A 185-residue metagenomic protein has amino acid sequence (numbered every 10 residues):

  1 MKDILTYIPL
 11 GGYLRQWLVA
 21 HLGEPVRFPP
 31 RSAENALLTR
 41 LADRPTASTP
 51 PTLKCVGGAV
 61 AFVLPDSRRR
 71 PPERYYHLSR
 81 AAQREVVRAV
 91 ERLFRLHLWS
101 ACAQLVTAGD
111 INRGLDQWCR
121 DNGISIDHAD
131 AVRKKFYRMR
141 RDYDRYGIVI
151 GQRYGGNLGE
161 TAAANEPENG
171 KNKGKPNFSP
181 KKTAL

Functional and structural regions predicted by a protein language model:
M1-L78: Long, low-complexity interaction regions most often at the N-terminus
V87-V106: Positively charged, polyanion-binding regions of nucleic-acid-associated proteins
C102-N122, Y143: Short, charged amphipathic recognition helices of the HTH superfamily and cognate SANT/SANTA-like modules
G114-C119, V149, A163-A164, L185: Eukaryotic intrinsically disordered, low-complexity regions
Q117-K134: Short, basic interhelical loop/turn and adjoining N-cap of the next helix at nucleic-acid- or acidic-partner-contacting
K135, M139: Residues in the recognition helix of alpha-helical DNA-binding motifs
Y143-T161: Short Lys/Arg-enriched helix C-cap and helix-to-coil transition segments that create basic nucleic-acid-contact patches
A162-L185: Intrinsically disordered, low-complexity, charge-dense segments enriched in Lys/Arg and Glu/Asp interspersed
